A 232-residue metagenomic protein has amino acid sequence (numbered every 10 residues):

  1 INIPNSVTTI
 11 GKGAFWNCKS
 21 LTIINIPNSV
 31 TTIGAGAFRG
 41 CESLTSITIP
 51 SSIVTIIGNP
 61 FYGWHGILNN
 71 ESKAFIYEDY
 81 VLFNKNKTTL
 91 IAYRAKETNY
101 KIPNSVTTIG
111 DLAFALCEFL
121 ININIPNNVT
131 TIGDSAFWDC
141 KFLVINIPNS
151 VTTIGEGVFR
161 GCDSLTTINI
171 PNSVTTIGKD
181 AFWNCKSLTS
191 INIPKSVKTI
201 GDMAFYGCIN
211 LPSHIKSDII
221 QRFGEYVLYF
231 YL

Functional and structural regions predicted by a protein language model:
I1-T9, K19-T32, E42-T55, W64-K85 (+7 more regions): Structural signature of tandem-repeat unit edges
G11-W16, G34-R39, G58-P60, G110-A113 (+4 more regions): Consensus positions within tandem repeat domains that build extended binding/scaffold surfaces
